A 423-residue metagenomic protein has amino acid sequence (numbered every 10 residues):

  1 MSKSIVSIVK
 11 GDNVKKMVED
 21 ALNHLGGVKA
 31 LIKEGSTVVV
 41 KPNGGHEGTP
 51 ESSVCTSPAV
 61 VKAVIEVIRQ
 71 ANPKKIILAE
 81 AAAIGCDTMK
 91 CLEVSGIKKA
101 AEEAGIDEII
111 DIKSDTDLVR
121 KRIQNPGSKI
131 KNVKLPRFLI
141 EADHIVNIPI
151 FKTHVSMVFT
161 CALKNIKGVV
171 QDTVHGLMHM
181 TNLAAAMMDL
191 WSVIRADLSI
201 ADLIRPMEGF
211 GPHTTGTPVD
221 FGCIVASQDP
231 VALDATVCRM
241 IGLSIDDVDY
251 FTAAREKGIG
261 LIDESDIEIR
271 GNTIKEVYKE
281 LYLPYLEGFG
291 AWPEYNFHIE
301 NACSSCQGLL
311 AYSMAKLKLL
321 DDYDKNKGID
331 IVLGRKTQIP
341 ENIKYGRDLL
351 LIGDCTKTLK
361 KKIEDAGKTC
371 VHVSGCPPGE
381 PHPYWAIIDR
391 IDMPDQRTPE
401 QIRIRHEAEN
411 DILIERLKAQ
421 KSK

Functional and structural regions predicted by a protein language model:
M1-K423: N-terminal and secondary-structure boundary signal
